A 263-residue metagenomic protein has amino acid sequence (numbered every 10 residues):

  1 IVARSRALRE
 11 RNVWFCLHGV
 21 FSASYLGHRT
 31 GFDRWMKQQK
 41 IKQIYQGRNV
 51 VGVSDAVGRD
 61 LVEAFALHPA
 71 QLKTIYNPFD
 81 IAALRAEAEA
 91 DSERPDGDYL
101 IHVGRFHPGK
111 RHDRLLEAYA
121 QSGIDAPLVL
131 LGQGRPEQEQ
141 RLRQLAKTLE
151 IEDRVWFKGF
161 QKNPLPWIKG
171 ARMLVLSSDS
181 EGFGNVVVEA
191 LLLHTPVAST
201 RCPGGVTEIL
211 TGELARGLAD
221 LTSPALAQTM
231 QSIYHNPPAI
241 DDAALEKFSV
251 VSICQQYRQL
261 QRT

Functional and structural regions predicted by a protein language model:
L26, V62-A64, P69-G97, P166: Acidic anion/phosphate-binding donor-loop and adjacent secondary structure in glycosyltransferase catalytic cores
G31-V50: Membrane-proximal helix-turn-helix segments that form the acceptor-binding/catalytic region of lipid-linked
Q46-L72: A short, active-site helix/loop in glycosyltransferases that binds the activated sugar's phosphate group
D98, H102-Q121, Q140-R141: A conserved mid-protein helix/loop that constitutes part of the nucleotide-sugar donor-binding site
F160, D179: Aromatic "clamp/platform" in nucleotide-sugar-dependent glycosyltransferases that forms part of the donor/acceptor
P196-T200: Short hydrophobic beta-strand element within catalytic cores of glycosyltransferases and related nucleotide-activated
T211-P224, M230-P237: Conserved acidic donor-binding segment of nucleotide-sugar-dependent glycosyltransferases
H235-T263: A charged, aromatic-enriched C-terminal amphipathic alpha-helix characteristic of glycosyltransferases across folds
